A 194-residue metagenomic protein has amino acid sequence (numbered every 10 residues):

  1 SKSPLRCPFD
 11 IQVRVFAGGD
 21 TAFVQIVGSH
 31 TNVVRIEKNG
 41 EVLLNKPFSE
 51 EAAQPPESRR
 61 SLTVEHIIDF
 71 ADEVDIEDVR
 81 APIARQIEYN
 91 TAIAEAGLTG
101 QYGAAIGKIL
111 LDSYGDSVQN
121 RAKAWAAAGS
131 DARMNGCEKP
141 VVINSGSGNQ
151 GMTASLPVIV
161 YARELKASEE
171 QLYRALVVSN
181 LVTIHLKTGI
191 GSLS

Functional and structural regions predicted by a protein language model:
S1, Q171-S194: A structural-propensity feature for long, helix-poor, extended segments
K2-G136: Signature of multi-pass transmembrane helix bundles
S61, N90, S168-Q171, A175-V177: Long, well-ordered alpha-helical segments
A127, D131, V158-I159, N180 (+1 more regions): Amphipathic, well-packed alpha-helical segments that form the structural scaffold of globular domains
A132-I143, T183-L193: Glycine/charged-rich beta-loop-alpha catalytic/anionic-binding loops adjacent to active sites
C137-S155: Conserved phosphate/anionic-ligand binding catalytic regions in large, soluble enzymes, centered on
G151-E169: Alpha-helical support elements that line or immediately flank enzyme active sites and cofactor-binding pockets
